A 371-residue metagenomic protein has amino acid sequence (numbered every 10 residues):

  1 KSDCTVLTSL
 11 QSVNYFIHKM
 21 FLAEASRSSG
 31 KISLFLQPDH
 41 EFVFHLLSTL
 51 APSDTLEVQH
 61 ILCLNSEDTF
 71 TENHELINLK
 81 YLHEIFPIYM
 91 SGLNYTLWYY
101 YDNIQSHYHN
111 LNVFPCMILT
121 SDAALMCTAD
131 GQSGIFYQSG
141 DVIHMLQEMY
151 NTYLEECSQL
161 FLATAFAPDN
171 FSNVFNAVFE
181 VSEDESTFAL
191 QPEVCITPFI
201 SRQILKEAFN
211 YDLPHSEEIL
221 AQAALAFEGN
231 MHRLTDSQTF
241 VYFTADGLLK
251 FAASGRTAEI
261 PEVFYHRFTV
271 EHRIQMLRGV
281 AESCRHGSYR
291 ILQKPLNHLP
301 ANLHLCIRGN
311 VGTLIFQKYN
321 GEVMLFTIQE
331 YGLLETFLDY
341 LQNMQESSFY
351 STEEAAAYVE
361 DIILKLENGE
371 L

Functional and structural regions predicted by a protein language model:
S2-S351: Hydrophobic protein-protein interaction segments
D339-L371: Charge-biased C-terminal accessory regions appended to nucleic-acid-, cytoskeletal NTPase
